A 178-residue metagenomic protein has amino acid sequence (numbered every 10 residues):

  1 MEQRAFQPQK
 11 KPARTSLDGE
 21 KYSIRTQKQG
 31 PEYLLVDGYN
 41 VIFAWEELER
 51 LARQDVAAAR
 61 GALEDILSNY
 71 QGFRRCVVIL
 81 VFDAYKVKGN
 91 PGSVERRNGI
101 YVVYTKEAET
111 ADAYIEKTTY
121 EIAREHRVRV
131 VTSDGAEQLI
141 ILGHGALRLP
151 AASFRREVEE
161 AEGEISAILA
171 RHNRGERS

Functional and structural regions predicted by a protein language model:
R4-Q9: Helix-rich terminal scaffold detector
K10-V36, N40-S178: Nuclease catalytic cores that cleave nucleic-acid phosphodiester bonds, predominantly acidic two-metal-ion
